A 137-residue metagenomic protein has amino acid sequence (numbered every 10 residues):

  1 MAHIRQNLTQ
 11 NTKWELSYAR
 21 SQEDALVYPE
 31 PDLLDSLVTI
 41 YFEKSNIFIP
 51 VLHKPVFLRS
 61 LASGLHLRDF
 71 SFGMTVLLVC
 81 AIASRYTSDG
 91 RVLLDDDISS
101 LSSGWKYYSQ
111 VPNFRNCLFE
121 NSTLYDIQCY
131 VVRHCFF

Functional and structural regions predicted by a protein language model:
M1-T12: Compositionally biased, long intrinsically disordered regions
T12-Y125, Y130-F137: C-terminal transcriptional activation/regulatory domains of eukaryotic transcription factors
